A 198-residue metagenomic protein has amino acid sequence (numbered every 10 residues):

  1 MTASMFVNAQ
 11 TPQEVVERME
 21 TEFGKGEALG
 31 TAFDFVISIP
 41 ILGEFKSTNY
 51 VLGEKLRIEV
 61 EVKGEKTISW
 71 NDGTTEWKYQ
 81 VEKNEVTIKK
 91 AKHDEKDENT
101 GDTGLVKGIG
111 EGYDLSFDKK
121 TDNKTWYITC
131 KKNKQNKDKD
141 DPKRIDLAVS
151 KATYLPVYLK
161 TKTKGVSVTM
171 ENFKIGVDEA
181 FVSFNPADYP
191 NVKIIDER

Functional and structural regions predicted by a protein language model:
T2, F6-T48, L52-K55, D188-R198: N-terminal leader/targeting segments and the immediate start of mature chains
Q10, V15-R18, G64, T121-Y127 (+2 more regions): Non-transmembrane domains of secretory- and envelope-associated proteins
A32-D34, W77, T129, A148: Soluble periplasmic/extracytoplasmic beta-strand elements of cell-envelope proteins
G43-E44, S69-D72, D140-P142: Short glycine/proline-enriched turns and hinge-like loops at secondary-structure junctions
K46-T48, K66-I68, K78, D114-S116 (+2 more regions): Short, surface-exposed charged micro-motifs
T48-N99, T161-T169: An acidic-aromatic
N84, A91-D122: Flexible, surface-exposed loop/linker segments and immediately adjacent secondary-structure boundaries
